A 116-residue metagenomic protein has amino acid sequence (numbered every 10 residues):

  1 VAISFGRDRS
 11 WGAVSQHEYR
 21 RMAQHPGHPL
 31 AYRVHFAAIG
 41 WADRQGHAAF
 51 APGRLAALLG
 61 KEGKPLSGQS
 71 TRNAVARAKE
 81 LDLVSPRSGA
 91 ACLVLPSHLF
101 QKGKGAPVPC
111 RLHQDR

Functional and structural regions predicted by a protein language model:
V1-P29, I39-H47, E62-G63, P109-R116: Positively charged, structured surface patches that bind polyanionic biopolymers
Q24-L30, W41-Q101: Winged helix-turn-helix DNA-binding recognition segment
R33-A37: Pre-recognition alpha-helix immediately N-terminal to the DNA-recognition helix within helix-turn-helix or winged-helix
P96-L112: Intrinsically disordered, low-complexity basic tails/linkers immediately adjacent to helix-turn-helix/homeobox/MYB/SANT
